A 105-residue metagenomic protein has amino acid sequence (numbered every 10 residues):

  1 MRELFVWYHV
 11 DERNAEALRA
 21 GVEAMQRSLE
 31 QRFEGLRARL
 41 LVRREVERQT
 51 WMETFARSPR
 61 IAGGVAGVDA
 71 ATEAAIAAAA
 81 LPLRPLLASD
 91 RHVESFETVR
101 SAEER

Functional and structural regions predicted by a protein language model:
M1-T50, T54-E73, D90-R105: Short S/T/G/P-rich N-terminal loop/turn motif that feeds into the first structured element of a domain
A75-P82: Low-complexity, intrinsically disordered Gly/Pro/Thr-rich segments
P85: Cofactor- and metal-binding active-site motifs of prokaryotic enzymes that mediate redox/radical or nucleophilic
